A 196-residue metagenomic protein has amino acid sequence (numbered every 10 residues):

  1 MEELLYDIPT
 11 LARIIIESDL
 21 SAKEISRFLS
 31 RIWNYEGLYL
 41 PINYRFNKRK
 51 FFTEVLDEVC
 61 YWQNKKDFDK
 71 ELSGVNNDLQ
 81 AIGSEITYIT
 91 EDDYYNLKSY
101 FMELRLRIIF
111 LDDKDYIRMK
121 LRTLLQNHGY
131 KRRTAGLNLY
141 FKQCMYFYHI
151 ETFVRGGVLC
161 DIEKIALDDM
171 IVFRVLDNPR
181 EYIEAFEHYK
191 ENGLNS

Functional and structural regions predicted by a protein language model:
M1-A12, E36-P41: Long alpha-helical repeat solenoid scaffolds
L4, S18, A22-S26, R45 (+3 more regions): Alpha-helix N-cap/helix-initiation sites
L5-D19, E91-I117, L121, Q126-N127: Positively charged, polyanion-binding regions of nucleic-acid-associated proteins
D7-I14, E24-I32, F51-E58, E71-D78 (+6 more regions): Charge-rich, solvent-exposed alpha-helical interaction surfaces
I14-S21, R31, Y35, E58-K65 (+5 more regions): Surface-exposed polar/charged interaction patches
R31-Y61, L125-Q126, Y130-I162: Charge-enriched amphipathic alpha-helical scaffolds
Y44-N96: Long, low-complexity, charged/polar intrinsically disordered regions in eukaryotic proteins
T152-S196: C-terminal engagement modules used by replication, chromatin/transcription, nuclear envelope/ESCRT, and ubiquitin
